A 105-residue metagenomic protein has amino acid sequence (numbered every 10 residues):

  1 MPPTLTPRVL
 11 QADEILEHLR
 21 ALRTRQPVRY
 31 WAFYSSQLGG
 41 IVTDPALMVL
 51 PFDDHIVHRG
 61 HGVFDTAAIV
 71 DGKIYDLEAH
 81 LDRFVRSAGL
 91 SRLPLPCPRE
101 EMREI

Functional and structural regions predicted by a protein language model:
M1-I105: Conserved alpha/beta cores of soluble small-molecule-handling proteins
